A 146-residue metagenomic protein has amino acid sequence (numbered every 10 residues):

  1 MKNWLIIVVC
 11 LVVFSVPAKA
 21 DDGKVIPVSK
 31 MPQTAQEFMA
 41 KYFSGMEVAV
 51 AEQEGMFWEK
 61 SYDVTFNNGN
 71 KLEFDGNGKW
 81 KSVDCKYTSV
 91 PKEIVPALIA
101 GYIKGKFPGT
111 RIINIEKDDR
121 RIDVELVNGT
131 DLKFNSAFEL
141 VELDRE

Functional and structural regions predicted by a protein language model:
M1-G23: Bacterial Sec-dependent N-terminal signal peptides
D21-E146: Interaction-mediating elements
